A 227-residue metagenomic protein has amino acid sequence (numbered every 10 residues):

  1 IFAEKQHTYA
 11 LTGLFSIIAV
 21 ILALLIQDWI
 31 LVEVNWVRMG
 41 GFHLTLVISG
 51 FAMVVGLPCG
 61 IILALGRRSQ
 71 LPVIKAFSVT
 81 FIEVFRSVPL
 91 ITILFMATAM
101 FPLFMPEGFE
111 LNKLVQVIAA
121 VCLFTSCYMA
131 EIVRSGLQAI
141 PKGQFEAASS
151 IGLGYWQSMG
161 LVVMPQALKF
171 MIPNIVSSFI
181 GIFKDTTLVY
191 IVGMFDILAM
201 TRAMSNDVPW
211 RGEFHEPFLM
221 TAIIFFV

Functional and structural regions predicted by a protein language model:
I1-V227: Transmembrane alpha-helices and adjacent helix-loop boundaries
